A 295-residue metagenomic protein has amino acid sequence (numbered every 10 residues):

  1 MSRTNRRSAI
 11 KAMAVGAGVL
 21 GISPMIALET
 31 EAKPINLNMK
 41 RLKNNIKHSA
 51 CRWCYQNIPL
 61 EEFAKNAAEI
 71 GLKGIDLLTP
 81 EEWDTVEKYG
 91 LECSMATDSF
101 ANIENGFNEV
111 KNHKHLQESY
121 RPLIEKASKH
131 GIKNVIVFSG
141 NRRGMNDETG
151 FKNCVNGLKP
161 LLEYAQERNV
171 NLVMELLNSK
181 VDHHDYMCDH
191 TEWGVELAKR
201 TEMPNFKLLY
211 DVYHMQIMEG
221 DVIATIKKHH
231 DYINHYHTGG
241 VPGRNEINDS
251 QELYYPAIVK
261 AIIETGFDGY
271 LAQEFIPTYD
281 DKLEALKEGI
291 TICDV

Functional and structural regions predicted by a protein language model:
S2-A68, I132-K133, C188-Y210, H214-V295: Histidine-acidic metal/acid-base catalytic patches
M13-S23, K40-L42, G106-K207, I217: Active-site acidic/histidine proton-transfer and metal-coordination neighborhood in alpha/beta enzyme cores
C54-Q56, T79-E81, S99-A101, N141-R143 (+4 more regions): Active-site-proximal loop/turn and secondary-structure-junction residues that shape catalytic pockets, frequently
F63-W83: Catalytic domains of carbohydrate-active enzymes, especially glycoside hydrolases
D84-A96, C154, V170: Short acidic, glycine/proline-enriched helix-loop-strand junctions
